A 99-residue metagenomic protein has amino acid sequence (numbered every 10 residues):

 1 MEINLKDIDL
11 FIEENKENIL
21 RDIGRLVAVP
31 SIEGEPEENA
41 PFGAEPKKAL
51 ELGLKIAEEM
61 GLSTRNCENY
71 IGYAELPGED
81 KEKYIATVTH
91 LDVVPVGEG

Functional and structural regions predicted by a protein language model:
E2-G99: Acidic/His- and Gly-rich active-site-bordering loop/insert found across diverse amide/peptide-bond hydrolases
